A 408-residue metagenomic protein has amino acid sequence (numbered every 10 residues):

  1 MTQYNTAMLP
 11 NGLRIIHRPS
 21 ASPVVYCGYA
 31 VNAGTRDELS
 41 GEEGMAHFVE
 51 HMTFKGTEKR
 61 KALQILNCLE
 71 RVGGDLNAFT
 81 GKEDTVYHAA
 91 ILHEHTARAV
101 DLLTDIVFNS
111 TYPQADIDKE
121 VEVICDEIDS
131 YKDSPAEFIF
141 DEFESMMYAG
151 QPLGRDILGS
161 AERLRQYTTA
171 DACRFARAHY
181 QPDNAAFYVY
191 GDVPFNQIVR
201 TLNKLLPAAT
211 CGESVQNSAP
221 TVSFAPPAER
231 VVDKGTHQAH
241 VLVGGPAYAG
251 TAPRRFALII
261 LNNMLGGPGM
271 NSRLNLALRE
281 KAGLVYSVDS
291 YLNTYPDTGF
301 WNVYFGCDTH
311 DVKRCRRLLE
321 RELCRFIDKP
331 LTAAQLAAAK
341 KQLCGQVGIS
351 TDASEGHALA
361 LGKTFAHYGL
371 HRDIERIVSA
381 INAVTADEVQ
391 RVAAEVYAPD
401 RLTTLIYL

Functional and structural regions predicted by a protein language model:
M1-V25: N- or domain-start disorder-to-order transition segments that initiate the globular core
Q3, M8, Q64-S214, P220 (+5 more regions): Charge-rich, well-structured scaffold segments of protease-associated domains
L13, V25-C27, T85, A239-V241 (+2 more regions): Change "...and in nucleic-acid phosphodiester-cleaving endonucleases..." to "...and in nucleic-acid processing enzymes
I15-H17, Y29, F187, V243 (+2 more regions): Generic preference for hydrophobic
P19-A21, G28-A30, S214-N271: His/Glu-based metal-binding/catalytic segments typifying zinc-dependent metallopeptidases
A21, G28-A90, P268-L284: M16/MPP (pitrilysin/insulinase) zinc-metallopeptidase core fold and M16-derived inactive scaffolds
S22-V24, K82, P182, T236-H240 (+1 more regions): Short, solvent-exposed loop/turn segments at the edges of secondary structure
